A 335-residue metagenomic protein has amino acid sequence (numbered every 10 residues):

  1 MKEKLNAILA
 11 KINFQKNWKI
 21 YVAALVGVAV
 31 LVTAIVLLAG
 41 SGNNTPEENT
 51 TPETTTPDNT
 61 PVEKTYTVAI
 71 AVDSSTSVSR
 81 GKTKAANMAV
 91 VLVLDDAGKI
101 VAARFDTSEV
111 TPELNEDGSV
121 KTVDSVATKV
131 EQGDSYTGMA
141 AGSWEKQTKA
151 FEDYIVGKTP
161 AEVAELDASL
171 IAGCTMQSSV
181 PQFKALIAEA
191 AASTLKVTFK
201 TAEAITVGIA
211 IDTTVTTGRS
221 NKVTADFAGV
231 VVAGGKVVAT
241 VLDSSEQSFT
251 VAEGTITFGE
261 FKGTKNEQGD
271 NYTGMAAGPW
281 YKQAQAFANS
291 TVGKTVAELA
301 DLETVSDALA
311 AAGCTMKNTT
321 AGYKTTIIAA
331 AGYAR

Functional and structural regions predicted by a protein language model:
M1-K16: N-terminal Lys/Arg-rich, disordered targeting/topogenic segments
E3, A7, A29, I35-V36 (+2 more regions): Intrinsic-disorder/low-complexity peptide segments enriched for small residues
E3-A7, N44-T45, T50, T60 (+2 more regions): N-terminal cationic leader/targeting segments used for protein routing and processing
A10, V26, V32, E53-N59 (+3 more regions): Compositionally biased non-globular segments, especially hydrophobic aliphatic-rich helices of signal peptides
W18-G40: Sec-dependent N-terminal signal peptides of Gram-positive bacterial secreted proteins and lipoproteins
A34-E53, P57: Sec-dependent signal peptide cleavage junction
V62-R335: Active-site- and interface-proximal helix/loop "cap" or "latch" segments in soluble metabolic and energy-transducing
